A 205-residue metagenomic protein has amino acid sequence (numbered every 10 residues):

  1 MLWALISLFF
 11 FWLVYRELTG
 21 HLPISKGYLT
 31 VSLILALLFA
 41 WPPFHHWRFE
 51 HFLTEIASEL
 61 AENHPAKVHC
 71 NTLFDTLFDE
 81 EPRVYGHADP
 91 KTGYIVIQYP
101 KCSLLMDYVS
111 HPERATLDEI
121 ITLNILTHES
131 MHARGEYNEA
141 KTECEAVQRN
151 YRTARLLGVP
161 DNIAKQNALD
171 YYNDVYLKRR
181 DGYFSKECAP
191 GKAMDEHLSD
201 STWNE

Functional and structural regions predicted by a protein language model:
M1, G20-S25: Membrane-helix interface and helix-disruption motif detector
L2-E17, H45, L53-H64, K91 (+2 more regions): Metalloprotease/metallohydrolase-associated module, dominated by Zn2+-dependent proteases
F9-R16, K26-F44: Hydrophobic membrane-insertion alpha-helices, especially the h-region of bacterial N-terminal signal peptides
S58-K91: Short extracytoplasmic
L77-Y85, V109-E113, A154, D195-T202: Extracellular/mature segments of secreted proteins
E80-L123, S130-A133: Active-site scaffold of zinc-dependent metalloenzymes
I120-Q148: Active-site recognition of the HExxH zinc-binding catalytic motif
